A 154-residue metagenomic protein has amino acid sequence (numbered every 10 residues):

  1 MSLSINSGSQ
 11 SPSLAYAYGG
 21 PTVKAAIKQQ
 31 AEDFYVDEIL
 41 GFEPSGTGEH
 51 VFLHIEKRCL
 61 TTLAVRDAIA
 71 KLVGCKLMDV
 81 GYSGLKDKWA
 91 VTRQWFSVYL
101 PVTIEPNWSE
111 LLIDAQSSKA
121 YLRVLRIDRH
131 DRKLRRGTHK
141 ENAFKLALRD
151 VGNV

Functional and structural regions predicted by a protein language model:
M1-V154: Terminal domain-initiation and capping elements
